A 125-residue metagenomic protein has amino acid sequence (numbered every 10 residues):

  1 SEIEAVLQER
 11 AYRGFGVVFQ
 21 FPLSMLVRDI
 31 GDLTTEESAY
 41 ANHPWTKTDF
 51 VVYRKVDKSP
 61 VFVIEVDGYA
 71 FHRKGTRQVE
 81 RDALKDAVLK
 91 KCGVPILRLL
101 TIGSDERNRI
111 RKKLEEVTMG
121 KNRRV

Functional and structural regions predicted by a protein language model:
S1-V63, A70-V125: Nucleic-acid endo/exonuclease domains
